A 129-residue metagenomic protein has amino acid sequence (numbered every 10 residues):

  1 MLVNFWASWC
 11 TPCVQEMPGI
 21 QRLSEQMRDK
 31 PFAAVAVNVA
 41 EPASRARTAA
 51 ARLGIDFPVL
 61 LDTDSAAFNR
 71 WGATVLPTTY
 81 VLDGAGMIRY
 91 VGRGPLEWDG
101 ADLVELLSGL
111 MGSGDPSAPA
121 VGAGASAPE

Functional and structural regions predicted by a protein language model:
M1, P31-A33, P58: Structural signature of beta-strand start/N-cap positions in the alpha/beta core of ABC transporter nucleotide-binding
L2-W6, N38: Structural cue for short, hydrophobic secondary-structure segments
F5-R22: Conserved redox-active cysteine motifs that mediate thiol-disulfide chemistry, especially di-cysteine Cys-X(1-2)-Cys
W6-W9, W71, W98: Signature tryptophan residues that serve as conserved aromatic anchors
Q15, R22-D29, A51-G54, P58 (+3 more regions): Sec-exported extracytoplasmic/periplasmic mature domains
V35, R47-A85: Short, internal strand/loop/helix patches that form the active-site neighborhood or redox-interaction surface
V39-P42, D62-S65, G84-A85, R93 (+1 more regions): Solvent-exposed coil/turn segments that connect beta secondary-structure elements in extracytoplasmic/periplasmic
V81-E129: Thiol-/selenol-based redox modules, centered on thioredoxin-like and closely related oxidoreductase domains
